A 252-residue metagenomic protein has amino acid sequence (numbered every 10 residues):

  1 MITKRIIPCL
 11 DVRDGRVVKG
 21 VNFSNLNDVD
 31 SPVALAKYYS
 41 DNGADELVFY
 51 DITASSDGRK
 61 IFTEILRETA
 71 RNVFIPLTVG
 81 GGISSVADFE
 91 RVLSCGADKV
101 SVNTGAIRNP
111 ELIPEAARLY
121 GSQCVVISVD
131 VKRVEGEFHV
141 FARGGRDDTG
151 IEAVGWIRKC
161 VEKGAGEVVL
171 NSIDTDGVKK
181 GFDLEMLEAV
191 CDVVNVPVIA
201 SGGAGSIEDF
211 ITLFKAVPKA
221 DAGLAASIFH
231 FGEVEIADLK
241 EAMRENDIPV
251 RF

Functional and structural regions predicted by a protein language model:
R5-C9, E46, F74-T78, K99-S101 (+5 more regions): Structural preference for beta-strand elements that scaffold enzyme active sites
D11, Y39, L47, V79 (+6 more regions): Conserved, mostly hydrophobic/aromatic
V12-D14, V18, A97-L170, D174-T175: Conserved anion-binding
E46-E64, T104, V169-K180: Glycine-rich, proline-tolerant flexible connector loops at the mouths of alpha/beta enzymes
T53, I61-Y120: Glycine/small-residue-rich loop that forms an oxyanion/phosphate-binding "nest" at active or ligand-binding sites
K60-R67, P110, G150-V154, K180-E188: Charged helix-capping and loop-helix junction motifs
V73, L77-K99, E185-A222: Catalytic cores of alpha/beta
I113-Y120, I211-F252: C-terminal helical cap(s) of enzyme catalytic domains, especially alpha/beta-barrels
